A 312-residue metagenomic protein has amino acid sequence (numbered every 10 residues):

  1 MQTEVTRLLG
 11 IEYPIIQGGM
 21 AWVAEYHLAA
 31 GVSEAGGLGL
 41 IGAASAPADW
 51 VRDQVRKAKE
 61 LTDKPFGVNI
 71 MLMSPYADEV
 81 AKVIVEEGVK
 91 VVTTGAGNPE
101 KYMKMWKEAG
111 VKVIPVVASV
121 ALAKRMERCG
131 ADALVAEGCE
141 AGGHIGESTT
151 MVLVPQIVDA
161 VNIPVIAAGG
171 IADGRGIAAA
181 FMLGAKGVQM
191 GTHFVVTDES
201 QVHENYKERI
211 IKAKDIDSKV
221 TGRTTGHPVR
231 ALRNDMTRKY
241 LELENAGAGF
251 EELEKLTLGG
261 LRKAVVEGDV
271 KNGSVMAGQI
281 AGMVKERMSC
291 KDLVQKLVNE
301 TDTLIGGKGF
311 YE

Functional and structural regions predicted by a protein language model:
M1-A160, P164: Active-site entrance/lid segments in N-terminal catalytic domains of soluble metabolic enzymes
A21-W22, G37-A48, V135-E147, I171-Y206: Glycine-rich phosphate-binding active-site loops on the catalytic face of alpha/beta enzymes
V152-I166, A172-E312: Conserved active-site-proximal phosphate/metal-binding subdomains
